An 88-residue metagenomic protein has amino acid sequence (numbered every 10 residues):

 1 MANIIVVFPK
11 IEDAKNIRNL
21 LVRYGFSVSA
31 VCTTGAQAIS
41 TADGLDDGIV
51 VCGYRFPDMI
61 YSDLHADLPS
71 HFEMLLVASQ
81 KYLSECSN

Functional and structural regions predicted by a protein language model:
M1: Phosphate-coordination loops involved in phosphoryl transfer and adenosine-cofactor binding
F8: Conserved acidic carboxylate
I11-A30: Two-component/phosphorelay signaling modules centered on CheY-like receiver
A14, G35, I39, G48-P69 (+1 more regions): Conserved phosphotransfer microenvironments
Y24, G44-D46: Active-site charged/polar residues at nucleotide-handling catalytic sites that mediate phosphoryl, nucleotidyl
A30-V31, L76: A structural preference for short, hydrophobic beta-strand core positions in alpha/beta folds
S70-M74: A short helix->loop->beta-strand "cap" motif at the edges of active sites that frequently abuts
